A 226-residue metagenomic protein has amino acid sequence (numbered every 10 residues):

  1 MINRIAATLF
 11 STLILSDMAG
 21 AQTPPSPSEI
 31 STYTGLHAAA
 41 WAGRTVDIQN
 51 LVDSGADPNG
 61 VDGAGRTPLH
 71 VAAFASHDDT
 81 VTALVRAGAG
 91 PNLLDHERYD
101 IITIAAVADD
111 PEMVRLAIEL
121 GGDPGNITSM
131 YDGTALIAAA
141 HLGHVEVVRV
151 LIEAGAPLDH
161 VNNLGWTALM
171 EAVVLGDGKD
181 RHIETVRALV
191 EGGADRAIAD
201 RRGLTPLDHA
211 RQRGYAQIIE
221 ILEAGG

Functional and structural regions predicted by a protein language model:
A7-D17: Bacterial N-terminal signal peptides
G20-S54, G63-R66, R86, T103 (+1 more regions): Intrinsically disordered, low-complexity regulatory segments in ankyrin-centric signaling systems
E29, D62, D95, T128-S129 (+2 more regions): Ankyrin repeat boundary/linker residues
T32, G65, R98, Y131-D132 (+2 more regions): Start-of-repeat signature of ankyrin repeats
A38-G43, V71-H77, I104-D110, A138-H144 (+2 more regions): Ankyrin repeat A-helix N-terminal signature
R44-V52, H77-V85, D110-E119, H144-I152 (+2 more regions): Ankyrin repeat structural motif
P58, P91, P124-G125, L158 (+1 more regions): Ankyrin-repeat inter-repeat connecting loop/turn
R196-G226: Leucine-rich solenoid repeat scaffolds
